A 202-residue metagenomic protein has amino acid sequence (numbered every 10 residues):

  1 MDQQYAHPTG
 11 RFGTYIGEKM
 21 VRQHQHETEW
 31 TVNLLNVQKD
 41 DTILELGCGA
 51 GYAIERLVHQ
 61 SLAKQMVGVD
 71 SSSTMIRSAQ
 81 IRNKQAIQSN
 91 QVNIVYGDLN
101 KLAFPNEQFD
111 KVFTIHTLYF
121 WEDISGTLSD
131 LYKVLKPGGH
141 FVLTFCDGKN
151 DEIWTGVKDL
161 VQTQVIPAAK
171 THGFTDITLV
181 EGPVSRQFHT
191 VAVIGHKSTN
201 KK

Functional and structural regions predicted by a protein language model:
M1-F12: N-terminal, positively charged/glycine-rich alpha-helical extensions of SAM-dependent methyltransferases
F12-V32, V157, V161: Conserved SAM-binding loop and adjacent beta-strand
L44-K101: Class I SAM-dependent methyltransferase SAM/SAH-binding core
N100-K111: A short acidic, Gly/Pro-enriched loop at the edge of an enzyme's catalytic core that lines a small-molecule cofactor
K111-D123: A short SAM/SAH-binding and catalytic strip from SAM-dependent methyltransferases
S125-P137: A short glycine-rich, Lys/Arg-flanked "PGG" loop and its adjoining helix->strand segment in the class I
V142-A168: Conserved class I S-adenosyl-L-methionine
V184-K202: Core SAM-dependent methyltransferase catalytic element
